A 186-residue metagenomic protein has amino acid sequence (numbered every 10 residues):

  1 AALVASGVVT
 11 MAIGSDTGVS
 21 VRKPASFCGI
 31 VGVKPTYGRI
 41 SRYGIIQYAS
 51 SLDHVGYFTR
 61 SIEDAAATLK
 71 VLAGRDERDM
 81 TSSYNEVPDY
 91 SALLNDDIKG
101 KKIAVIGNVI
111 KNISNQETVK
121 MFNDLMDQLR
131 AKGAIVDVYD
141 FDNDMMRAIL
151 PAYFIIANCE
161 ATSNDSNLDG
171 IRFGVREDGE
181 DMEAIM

Functional and structural regions predicted by a protein language model:
A1-S26, F58-I62, L69: Active-site-proximal alpha-helical scaffold in enzymes
V4-A5, C28-K34, E63-K70, N123 (+2 more regions): Predominant activation on well-ordered alpha-helical scaffold segments within soluble catalytic domains
T10, S26-G32, T36-R39: A glycine- and small-aliphatic-rich helix-loop capping segment at beta-alpha/alpha-beta transitions that lines
R22-F27, G44-I45, N115-E117, I149-A152: Short acidic, glycine/serine/threonine-rich loops at helix termini
K34-K120, E180-M186: A short helix-breaking turn/cap at a secondary-structure junction
A92, S114-D142, G174-D178, M186: Acyltransferase
I98-K99, V109-K111, M126, M146 (+2 more regions): Serine-dependent amide/ester hydrolase catalytic core
A148-N164: Charged, often glycine-rich, active-site loop that binds/positions anionic groups
